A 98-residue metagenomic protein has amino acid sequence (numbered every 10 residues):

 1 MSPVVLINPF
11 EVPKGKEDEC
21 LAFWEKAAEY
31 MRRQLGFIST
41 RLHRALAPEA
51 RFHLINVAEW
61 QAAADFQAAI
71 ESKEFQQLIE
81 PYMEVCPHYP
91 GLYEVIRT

Functional and structural regions predicted by a protein language model:
M1-V4, R41-F52, L78-T98: Glycine-rich beta-strand-turn "strand-cap" elements at beta-sheet edges
P3-E11, R41-I70: Short, well-ordered beta-strand segments in beta-rich or mixed alpha/beta enzyme and ligand-binding folds
V12-L21: Short, surface-exposed ligand-recognition loops at beta-strand->loop->(often short) alpha-helix junctions that present
K16-E17, R32-R33, R44-L46: Intrinsically disordered, low-complexity segments enriched in polar/charged residues with Gly/Pro, especially when
K26-I38, E59-Y93: An amphipathic, aromatic/His-enriched active-site/gating alpha helix that lines ligand/cofactor pockets
